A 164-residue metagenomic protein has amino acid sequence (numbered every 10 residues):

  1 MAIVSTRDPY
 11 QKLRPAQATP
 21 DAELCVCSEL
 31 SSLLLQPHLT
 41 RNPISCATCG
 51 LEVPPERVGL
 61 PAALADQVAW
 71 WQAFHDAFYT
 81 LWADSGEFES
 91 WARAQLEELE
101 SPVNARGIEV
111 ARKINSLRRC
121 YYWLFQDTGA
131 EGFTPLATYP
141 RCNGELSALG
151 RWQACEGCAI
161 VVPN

Functional and structural regions predicted by a protein language model:
M1-V4, V162-N164: Classical N-terminal secretory signal peptides
A2-A130: Long, charged N-terminal interaction/targeting segments
A105, S116-N164: Cys/His-clustered metal-coordination modules, chiefly Zn-binding fingers
